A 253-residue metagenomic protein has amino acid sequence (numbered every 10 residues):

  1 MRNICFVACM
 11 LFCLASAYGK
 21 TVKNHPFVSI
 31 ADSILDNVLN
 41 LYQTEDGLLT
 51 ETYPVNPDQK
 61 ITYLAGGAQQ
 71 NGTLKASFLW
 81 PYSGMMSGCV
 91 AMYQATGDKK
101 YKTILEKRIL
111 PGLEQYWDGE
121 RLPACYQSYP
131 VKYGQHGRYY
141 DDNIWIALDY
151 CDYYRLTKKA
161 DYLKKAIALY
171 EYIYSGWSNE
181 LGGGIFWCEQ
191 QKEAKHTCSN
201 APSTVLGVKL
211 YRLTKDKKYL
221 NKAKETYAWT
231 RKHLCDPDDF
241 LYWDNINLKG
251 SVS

Functional and structural regions predicted by a protein language model:
M1-K23: Bacterial Sec-dependent N-terminal signal peptides
K20-S253: Glycan-recognition and catalytic cores of secretory/periplasmic carbohydrate-active enzymes
